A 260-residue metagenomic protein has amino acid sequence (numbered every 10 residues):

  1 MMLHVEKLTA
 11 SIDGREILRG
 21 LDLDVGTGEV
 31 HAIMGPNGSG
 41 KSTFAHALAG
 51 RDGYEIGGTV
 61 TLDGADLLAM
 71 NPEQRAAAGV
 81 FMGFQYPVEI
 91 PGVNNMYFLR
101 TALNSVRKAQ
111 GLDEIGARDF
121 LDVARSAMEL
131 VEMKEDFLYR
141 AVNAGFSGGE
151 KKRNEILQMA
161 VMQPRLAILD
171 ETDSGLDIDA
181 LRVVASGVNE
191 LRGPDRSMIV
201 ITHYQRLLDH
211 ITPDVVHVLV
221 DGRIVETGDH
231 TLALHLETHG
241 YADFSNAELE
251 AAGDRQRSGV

Functional and structural regions predicted by a protein language model:
L3-V5, L18-G20: Conserved structural motif at the start of ABC-family nucleotide-binding domains
M34-P36: The feature captures the beta-strand-to-loop junction immediately N-terminal to the Walker
A49-G50: Helix-to-loop junction immediately C-terminal to a conserved catalytic motif
T59-R75, N143: ABC ATPase NBD Q-loop/coupling interface
V88-R165: ABC-family P-loop ATPase nucleotide-binding domains
I168-T172, D179: Walker B catalytic motif
L219, R223-N246: Conserved beta-strand-loop-alpha-helix hinge in the C-terminal portion of ABC ATPase nucleotide-binding domains
